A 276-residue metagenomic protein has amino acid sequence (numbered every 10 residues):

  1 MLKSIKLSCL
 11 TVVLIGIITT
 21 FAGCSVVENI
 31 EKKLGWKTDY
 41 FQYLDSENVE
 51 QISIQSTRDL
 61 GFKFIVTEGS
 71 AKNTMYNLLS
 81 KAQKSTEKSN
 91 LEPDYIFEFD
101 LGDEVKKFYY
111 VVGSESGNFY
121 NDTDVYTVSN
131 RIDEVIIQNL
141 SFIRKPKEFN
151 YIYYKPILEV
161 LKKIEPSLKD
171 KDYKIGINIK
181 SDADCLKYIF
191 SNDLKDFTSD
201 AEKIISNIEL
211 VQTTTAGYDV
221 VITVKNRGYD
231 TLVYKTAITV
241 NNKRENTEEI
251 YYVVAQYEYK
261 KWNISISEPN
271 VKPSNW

Functional and structural regions predicted by a protein language model:
M1-L10: Bacterial N-terminal signal peptides that target proteins for export
I18-F21: Bacterial Sec-type N-terminal signal peptides, specifically the leucine/valine-rich hydrophobic h-region
C24-W276: Function-determining sites in protein domains
